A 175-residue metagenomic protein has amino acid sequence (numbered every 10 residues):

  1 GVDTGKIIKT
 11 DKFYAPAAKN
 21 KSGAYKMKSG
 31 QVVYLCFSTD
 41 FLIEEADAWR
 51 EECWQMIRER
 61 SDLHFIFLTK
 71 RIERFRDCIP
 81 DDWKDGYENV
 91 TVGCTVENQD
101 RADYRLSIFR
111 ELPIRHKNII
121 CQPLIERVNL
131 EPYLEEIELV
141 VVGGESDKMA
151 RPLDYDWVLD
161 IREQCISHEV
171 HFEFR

Functional and structural regions predicted by a protein language model:
G1-K6: Canonical Radical SAM [4Fe-4S] cluster-binding loop centered on the CxxxCxxC motif and its immediate flanking residues
I8-H171: Conserved AdoMet/S-adenosylmethionine-binding subsite of the radical SAM
